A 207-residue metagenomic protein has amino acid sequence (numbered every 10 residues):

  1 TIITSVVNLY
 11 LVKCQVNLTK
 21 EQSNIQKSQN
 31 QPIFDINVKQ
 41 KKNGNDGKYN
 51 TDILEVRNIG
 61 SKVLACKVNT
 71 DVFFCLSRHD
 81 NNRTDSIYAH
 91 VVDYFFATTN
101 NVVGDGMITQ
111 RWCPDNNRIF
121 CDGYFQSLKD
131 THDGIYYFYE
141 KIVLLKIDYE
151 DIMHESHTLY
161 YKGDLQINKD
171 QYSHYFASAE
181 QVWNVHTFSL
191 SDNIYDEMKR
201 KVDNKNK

Functional and structural regions predicted by a protein language model:
T1-A65: Membrane-proximal alpha-helical anchors
I36, L54-V56, C66-V68, V143-Y149 (+1 more regions): Hydrophobic beta-strand residues in large extracellular and virion-surface proteins
V63, V68, V72-C75: Low-complexity, serine/threonine/proline/glycine-rich extracellular segments that form mucin-like
F73-K207: An amphipathic alpha-helical interaction surface
